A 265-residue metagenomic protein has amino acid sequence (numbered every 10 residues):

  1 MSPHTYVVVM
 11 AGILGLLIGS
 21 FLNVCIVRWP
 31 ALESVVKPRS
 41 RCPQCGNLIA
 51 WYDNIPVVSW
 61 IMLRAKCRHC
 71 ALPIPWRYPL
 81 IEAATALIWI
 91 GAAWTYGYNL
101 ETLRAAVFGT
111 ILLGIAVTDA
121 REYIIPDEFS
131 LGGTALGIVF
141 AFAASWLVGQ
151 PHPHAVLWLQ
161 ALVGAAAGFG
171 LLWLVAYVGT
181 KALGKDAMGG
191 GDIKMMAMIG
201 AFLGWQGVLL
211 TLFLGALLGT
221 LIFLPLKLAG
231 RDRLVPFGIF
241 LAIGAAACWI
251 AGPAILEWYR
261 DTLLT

Functional and structural regions predicted by a protein language model:
M1-V9, P75, P79, Y98-T102 (+6 more regions): Hydrophobic, aromatic-rich alpha-helical transmembrane segments and their membrane-interface anchor motifs
Y6-A31: N-terminal signal-anchor transmembrane alpha helix
A11, T102-L218, E257-T265: Functional transmembrane core segments of multi-pass inner-membrane proteins
L22, I26, I88, A92 (+8 more regions): Alpha-helical membrane-inserting segments
L22-R28, R64-L72, L112-I124, W173-K185 (+1 more regions): C-terminal ends of transmembrane helices
L22-R77: Membrane-proximal soluble regions of multi-pass membrane proteins
L63-R64, R68-G132: Long, charge-rich boundary regions
G189-G191, L224-A247: Interfacial loop-to-transmembrane junctions
